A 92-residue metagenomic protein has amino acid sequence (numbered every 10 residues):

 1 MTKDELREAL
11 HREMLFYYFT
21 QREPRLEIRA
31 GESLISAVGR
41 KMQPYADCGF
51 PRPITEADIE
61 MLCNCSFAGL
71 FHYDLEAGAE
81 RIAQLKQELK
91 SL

Functional and structural regions predicted by a protein language model:
M1-R12: Short, charge/polar-rich alpha-helical segments
D4-E5, Y18, A46: Generic extreme N-terminus detector
L10, Y17, Q21-P24, G49 (+1 more regions): Leucine-rich amphipathic alpha-helices with coiled-coil/heptad-repeat character
E23-A83: Acidic, low-complexity, intrinsically disordered interaction modules
